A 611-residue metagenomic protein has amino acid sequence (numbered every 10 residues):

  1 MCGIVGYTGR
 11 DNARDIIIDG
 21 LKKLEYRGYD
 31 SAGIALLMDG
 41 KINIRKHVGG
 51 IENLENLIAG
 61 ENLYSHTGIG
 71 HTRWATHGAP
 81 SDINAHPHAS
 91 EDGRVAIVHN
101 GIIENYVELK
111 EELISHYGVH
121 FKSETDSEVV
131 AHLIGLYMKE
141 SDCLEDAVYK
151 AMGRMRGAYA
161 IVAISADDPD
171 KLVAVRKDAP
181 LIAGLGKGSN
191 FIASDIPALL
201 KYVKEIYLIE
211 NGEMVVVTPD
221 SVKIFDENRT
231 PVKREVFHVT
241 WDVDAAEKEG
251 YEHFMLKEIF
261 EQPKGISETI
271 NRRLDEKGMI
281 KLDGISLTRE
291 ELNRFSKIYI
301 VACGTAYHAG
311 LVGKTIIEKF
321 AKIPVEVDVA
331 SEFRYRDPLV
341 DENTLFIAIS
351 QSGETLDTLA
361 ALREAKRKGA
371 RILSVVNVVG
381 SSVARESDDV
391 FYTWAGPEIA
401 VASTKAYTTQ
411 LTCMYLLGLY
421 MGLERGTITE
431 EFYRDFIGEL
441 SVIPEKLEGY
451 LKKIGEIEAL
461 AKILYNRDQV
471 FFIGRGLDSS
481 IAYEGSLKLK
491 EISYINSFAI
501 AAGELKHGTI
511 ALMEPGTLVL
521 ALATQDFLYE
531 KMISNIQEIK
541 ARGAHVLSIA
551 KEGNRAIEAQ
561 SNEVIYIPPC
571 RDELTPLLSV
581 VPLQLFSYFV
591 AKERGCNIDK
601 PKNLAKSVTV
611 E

Functional and structural regions predicted by a protein language model:
M1-E252, K264-S296, H308, Y335 (+4 more regions): Conserved short alpha-helical segments that host acidic/polar catalytic motifs at enzyme active sites
Y7-R10, H99, H120, Y137-S141 (+18 more regions): Hydrophobic alpha-helical scaffolding
G70-I83, E276-R289, G313-I349, N496-L512: Glycine-rich oxoanion-binding loops at beta->alpha junctions
P87-A89, I164, V173-A174, I206-Y207 (+12 more regions): Replace "in large, NTP-powered and nucleic-acid-processing enzymes" with "in large, NTP-powered factors and other
Q262-I266, I270-Y299, D389-L518, L528 (+1 more regions): Active-site phosphate/pyrophosphate-binding segments
N293-V442, L522-Y566, F586, R594: Glycine-rich phosphate-binding loops that contact phosphosugars or nucleotide phosphates
H545, Q560, C570-E611: Generic C-terminus detector
